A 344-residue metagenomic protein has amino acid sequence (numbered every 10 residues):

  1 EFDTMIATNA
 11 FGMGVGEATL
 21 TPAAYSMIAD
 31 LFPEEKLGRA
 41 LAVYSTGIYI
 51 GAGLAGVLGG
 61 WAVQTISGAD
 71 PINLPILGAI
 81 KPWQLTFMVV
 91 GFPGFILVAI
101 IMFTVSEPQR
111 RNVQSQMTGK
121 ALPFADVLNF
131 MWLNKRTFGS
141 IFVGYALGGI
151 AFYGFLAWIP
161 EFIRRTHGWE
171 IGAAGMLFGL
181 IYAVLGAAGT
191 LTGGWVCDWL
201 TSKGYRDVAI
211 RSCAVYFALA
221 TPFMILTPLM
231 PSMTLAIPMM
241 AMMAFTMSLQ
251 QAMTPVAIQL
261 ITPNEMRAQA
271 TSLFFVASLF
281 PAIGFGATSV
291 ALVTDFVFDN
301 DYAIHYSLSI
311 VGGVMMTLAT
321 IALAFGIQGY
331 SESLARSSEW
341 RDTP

Functional and structural regions predicted by a protein language model:
E1-N9, L226-M239: Helix-loop junctions at membrane interfaces in 12-TM secondary transporters
T8-Y49: Cytoplasmic helix-loop-helix junction between adjacent transmembrane helices in 12-TM secondary transporters
R39-S67, Y182-T190, F275-A287: Glycine-rich segments within core transmembrane alpha-helices of 12-TM secondary carriers
Y44, I48-F103: Helix-loop-helix hairpin linking two adjacent transmembrane segments in secondary transporters
L97-T104, T221-M230, S309-T343: Multi-pass alpha-helical transporter architecture, strongest for 12-TM Major Facilitator/SLC carriers used
E107-F142, T166-W169, T343: Juxtamembrane intracellular "pre-TM" segments in multi-pass secondary transporters
N134-G193, M247-Q251, P255, A282-V290: Extracytoplasmic gate region of multi-pass secondary transporters
D198-Y216: Cytoplasmic membrane-interface "Motif A"-like loop-to-helix N-cap segments of 12-TM Major Facilitator Superfamily
